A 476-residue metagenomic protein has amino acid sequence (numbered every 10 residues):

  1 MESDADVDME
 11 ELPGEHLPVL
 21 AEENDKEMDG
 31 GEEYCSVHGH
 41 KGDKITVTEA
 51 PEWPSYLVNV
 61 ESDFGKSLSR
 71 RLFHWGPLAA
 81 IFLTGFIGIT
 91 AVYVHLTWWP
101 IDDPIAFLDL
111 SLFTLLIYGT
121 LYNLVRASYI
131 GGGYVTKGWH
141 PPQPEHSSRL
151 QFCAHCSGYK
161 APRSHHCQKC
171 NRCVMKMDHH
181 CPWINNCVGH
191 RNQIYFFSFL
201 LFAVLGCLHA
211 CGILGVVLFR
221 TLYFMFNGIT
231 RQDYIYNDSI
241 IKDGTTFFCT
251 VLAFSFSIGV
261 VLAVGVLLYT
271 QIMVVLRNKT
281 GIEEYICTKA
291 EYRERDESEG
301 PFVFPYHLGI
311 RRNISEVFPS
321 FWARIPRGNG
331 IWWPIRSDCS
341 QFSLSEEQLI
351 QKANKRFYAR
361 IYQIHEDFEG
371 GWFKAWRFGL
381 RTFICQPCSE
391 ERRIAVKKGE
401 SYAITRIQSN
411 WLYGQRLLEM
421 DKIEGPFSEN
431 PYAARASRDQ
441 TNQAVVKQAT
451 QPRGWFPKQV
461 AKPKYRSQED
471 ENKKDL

Functional and structural regions predicted by a protein language model:
E2-H166, R172-H180, I184-L476: Membrane-associated feature with strongest affinity for ZDHHC
